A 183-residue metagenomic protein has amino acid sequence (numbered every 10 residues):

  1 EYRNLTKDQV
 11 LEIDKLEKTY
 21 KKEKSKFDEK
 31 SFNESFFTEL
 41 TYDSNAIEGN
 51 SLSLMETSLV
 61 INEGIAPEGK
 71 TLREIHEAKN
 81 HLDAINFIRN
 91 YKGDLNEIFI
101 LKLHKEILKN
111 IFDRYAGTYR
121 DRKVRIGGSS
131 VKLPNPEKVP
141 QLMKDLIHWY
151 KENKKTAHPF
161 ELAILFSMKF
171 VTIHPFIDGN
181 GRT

Functional and structural regions predicted by a protein language model:
E1-D178, R182-T183: FIC/Doc superfamily catalytic core
